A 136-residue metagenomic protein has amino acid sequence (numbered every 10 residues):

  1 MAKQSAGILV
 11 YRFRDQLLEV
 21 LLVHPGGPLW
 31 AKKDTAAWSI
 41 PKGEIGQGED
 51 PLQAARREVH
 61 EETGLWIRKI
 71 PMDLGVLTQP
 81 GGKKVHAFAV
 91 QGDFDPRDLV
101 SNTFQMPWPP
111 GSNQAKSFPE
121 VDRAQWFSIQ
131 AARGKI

Functional and structural regions predicted by a protein language model:
M1-S39, F88: N-terminal strand-loop-strand
R14-L17, G27-W30, G46-Q47, G81-G82 (+1 more regions): Short, charged/polar surface micro-motifs in flexible loops or helix N-caps
K32, G48, K135: Residues that scaffold the ATP/ADP-binding catalytic core of kinase and kinase-like folds
S39-L74, S128: The catalytic Nudix box helix
V76-N113, Q125: Active-site-adjacent beta-strand/loop module that shapes the phosphate/pyrophosphate-binding cleft
K116-D122: Non-DNA-binding regulatory cores of transcription-related proteins, predominantly C-terminal effector-binding
R123-A124, A131: C-terminal terminal-subdomain/extension
I129-I136: Charged phosphate-binding loop/patch that engages nucleotide di/tri-phosphates or the phosphate backbone of nucleic
